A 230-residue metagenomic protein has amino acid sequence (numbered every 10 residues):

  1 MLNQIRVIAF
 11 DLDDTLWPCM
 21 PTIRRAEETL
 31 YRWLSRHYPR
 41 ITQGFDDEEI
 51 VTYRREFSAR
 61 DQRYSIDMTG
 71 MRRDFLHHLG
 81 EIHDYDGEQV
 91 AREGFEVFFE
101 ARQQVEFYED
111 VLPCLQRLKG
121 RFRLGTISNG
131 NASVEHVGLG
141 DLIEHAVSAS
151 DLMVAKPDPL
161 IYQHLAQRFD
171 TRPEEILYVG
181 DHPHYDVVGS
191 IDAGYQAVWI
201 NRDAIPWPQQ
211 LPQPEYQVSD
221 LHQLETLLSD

Functional and structural regions predicted by a protein language model:
M1-I8, M20-P21, R36, G87 (+2 more regions): Asp-based, Mg2+/Mn2+-dependent phosphohydrolase catalytic module
L2-E109: N-terminal helical cap/lid subdomain that shapes the substrate entry/recognition surface in HAD-like hydrolases
